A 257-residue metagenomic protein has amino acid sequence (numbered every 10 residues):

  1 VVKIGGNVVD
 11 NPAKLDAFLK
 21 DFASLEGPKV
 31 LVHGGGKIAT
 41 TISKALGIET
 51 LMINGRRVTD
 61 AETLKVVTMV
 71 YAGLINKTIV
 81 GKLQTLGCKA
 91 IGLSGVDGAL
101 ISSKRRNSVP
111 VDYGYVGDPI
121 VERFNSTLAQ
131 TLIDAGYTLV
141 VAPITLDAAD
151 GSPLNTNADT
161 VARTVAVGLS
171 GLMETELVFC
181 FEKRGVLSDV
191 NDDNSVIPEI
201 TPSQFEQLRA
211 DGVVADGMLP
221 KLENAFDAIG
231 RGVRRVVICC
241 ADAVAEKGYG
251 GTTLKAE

Functional and structural regions predicted by a protein language model:
V1-E257: C-terminal catalytic "cap/lid" subdomain
